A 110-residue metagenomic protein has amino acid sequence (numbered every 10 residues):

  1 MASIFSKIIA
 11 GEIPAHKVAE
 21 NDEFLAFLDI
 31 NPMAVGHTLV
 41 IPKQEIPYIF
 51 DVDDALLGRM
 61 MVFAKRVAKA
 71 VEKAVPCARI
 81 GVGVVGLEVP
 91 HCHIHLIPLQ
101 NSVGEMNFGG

Functional and structural regions predicted by a protein language model:
M1-G110: HIT superfamily nucleotide-processing domains
